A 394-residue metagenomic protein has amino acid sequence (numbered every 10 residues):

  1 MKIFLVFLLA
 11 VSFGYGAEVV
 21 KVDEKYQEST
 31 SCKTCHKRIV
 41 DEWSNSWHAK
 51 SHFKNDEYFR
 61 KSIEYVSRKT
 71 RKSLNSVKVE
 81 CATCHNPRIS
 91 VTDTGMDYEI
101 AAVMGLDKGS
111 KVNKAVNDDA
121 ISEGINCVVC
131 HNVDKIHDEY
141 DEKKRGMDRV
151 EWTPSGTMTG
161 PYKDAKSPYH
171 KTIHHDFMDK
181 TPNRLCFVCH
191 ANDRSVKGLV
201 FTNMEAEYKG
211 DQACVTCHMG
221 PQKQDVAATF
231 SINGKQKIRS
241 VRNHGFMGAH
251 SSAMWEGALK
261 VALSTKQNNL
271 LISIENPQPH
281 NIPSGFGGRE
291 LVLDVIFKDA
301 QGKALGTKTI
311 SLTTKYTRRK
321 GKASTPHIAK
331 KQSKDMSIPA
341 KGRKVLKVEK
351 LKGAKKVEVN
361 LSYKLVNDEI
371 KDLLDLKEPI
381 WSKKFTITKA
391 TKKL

Functional and structural regions predicted by a protein language model:
I3-G14: Sec-dependent N-terminal signal peptides
F4-L5, S31-C35, Q236: Alpha-helical interaction segments
L8-A10, K21, R38, M147 (+6 more regions): Alpha-helical structural elements
L9, I136, P283: Active-site-proximal flexible loops/turns
A10-S12, W152, G156, A206 (+2 more regions): Compositionally biased, low-complexity repeat tracts
G16-N183, F187-Y208: Sequence context of c-type cytochrome heme-c attachment sites
K209-D211, T216, G220-L394: Short, conserved sequence motifs used for protein processing/export or organelle targeting and for catalysis
